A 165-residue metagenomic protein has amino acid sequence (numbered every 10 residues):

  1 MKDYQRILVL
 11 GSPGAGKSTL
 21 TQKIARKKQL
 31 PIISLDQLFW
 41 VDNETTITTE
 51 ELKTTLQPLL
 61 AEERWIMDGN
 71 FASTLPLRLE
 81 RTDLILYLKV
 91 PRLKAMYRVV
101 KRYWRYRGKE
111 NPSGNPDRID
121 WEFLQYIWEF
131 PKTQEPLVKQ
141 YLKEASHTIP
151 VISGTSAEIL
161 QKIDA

Functional and structural regions predicted by a protein language model:
K2-Y4, E129-A165: NTP-dependent small-molecule kinase module
V9: Hydrophobic anchor at the beta1->P-loop junction of P-loop NTPases
P13: The conserved Walker
K17: Conserved lysine of the Walker
L20: Hydrophobic positions on the alpha1 helix immediately C-terminal to the Walker A/P-loop
K23: Active-site signature of alpha/beta-hydrolase-fold catalytic machinery across serine- and Asp/Cys-nucleophile hydrolases
P31-L84: Conserved nucleotide-sensing/catalytic segment adjacent to the nucleotide-binding pocket in NTP-handling enzymes
V90-Q134: A glycine- and Lys/Arg-enriched "phosphate-lid" helix/loop adjacent to the NTP-binding pocket of small-molecule kinases
